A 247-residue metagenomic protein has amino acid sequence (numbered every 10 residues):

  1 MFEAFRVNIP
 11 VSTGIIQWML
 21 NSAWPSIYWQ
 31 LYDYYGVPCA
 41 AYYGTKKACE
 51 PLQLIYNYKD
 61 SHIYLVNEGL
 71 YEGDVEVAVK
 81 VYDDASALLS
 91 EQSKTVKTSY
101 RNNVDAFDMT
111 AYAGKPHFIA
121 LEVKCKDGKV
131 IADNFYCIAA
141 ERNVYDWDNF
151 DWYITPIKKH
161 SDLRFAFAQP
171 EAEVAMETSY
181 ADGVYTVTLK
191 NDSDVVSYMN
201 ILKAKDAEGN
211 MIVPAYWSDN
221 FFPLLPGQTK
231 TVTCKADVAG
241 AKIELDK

Functional and structural regions predicted by a protein language model:
M1-D219, L224-C234, K242: Carbohydrate-binding surfaces of carbohydrate-active enzymes
A241-K247: A compact, surface-exposed functional segment
